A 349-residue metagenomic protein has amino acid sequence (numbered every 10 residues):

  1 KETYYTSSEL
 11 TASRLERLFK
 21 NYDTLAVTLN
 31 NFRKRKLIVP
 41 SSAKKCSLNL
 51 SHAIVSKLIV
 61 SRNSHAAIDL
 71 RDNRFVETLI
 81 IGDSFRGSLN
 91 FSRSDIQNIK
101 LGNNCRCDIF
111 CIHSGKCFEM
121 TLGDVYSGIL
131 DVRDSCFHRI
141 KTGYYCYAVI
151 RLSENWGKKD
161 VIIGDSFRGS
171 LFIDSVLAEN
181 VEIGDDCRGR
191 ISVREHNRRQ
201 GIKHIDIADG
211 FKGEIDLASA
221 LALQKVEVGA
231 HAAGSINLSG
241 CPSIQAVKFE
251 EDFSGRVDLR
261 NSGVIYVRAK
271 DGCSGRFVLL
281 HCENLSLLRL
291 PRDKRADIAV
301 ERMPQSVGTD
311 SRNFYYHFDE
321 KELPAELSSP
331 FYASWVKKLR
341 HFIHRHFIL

Functional and structural regions predicted by a protein language model:
E2-S334: Extended beta-solenoid/beta-helix repeat architectures
A333-L349: Short hydrophobic helices that act as membrane-entry/anchoring signals
